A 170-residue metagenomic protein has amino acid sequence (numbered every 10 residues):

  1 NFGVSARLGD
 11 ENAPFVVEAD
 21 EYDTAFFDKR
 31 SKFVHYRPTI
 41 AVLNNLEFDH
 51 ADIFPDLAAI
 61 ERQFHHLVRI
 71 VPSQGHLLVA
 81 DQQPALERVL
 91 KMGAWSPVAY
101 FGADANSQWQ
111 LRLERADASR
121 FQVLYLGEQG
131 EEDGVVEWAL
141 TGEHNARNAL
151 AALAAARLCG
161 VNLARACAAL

Functional and structural regions predicted by a protein language model:
F2-F48, L86-D133, A168: Extended acidic/charged loop-beta regions that coordinate divalent cations and stabilize anionic phosphate/carboxylate
F26-D28, A51-A59: Glycine/threonine-rich flexible loop motifs
V34-F48, G134-L170: A conserved, hydrophobic alpha-helical segment in the catalytic core of large ATP/adenylate-utilizing enzymes
N44, I60, L78, V98 (+3 more regions): Residue-level signal for inorganic ion chemistry
F64-L67: Structural preference for long, well-ordered alpha-helical segments in enzyme cores
V71-P72: Helix-to-beta-strand junctions that scaffold the AdoMet/dcAdoMet cofactor pocket in Class I SAM-dependent enzymes
G75: Glycine-centered, small-residue-biased loops immediately flanking beta-strands in adenine/cofactor-binding cores
Q82-P84: Conserved NTP phosphate-binding and transfer environment spanning the P-loop NTPase/kinase superfamily
